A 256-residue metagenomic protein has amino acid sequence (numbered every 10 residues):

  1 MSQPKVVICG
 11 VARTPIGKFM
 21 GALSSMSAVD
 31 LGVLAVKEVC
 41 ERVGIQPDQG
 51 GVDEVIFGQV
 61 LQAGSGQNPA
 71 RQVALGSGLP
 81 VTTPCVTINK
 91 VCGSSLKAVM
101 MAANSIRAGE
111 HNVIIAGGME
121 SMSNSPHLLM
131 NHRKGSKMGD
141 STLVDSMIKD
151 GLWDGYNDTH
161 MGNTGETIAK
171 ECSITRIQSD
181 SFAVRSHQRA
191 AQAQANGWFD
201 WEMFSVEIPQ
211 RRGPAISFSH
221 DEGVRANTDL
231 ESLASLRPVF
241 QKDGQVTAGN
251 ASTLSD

Functional and structural regions predicted by a protein language model:
S2-S65, P69-S77, V81-P84, T164-R176 (+1 more regions): Conserved active-site "lid/cap" helical segment
A12-P15, G58-A63, K90-S94, G118-L128: Acidic, glycine-rich active-site loops and adjacent beta-strand->loop/helix elements that engage anionic groups
R13-T14, S24-L34, I45, Q178-S255: N-terminal extracellular/periplasmic Venus flytrap/periplasmic-binding protein-like
M20-G21, G66-N68, N124-M130, F218: Short acidic, glycine/serine/threonine-rich loops at helix termini
M26, Q59-V113, Y156-M161, N227-T253: Conserved catalytic cysteine-centered active-site region of acyl-thioester-dependent Claisen-condensing enzymes
Q49-G58, P84-N89, I114-G118, Q178-R185 (+1 more regions): Beta-strand segments within the central parallel beta-sheet cores of soluble alpha/beta enzyme folds
K90-E120, N163, A169-W198: Active-site-proximal alpha-helical scaffold in enzymes
V113-T167: Flexible glycine-/small-residue-enriched beta->alpha junction loops that bind anionic phosphate/pyrophosphate groups
